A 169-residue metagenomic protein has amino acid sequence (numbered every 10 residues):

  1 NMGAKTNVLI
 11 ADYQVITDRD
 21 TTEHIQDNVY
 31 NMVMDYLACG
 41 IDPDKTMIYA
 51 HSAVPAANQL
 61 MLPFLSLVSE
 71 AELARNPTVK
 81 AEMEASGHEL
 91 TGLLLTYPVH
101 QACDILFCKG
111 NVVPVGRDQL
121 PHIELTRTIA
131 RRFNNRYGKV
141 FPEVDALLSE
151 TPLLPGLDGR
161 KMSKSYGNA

Functional and structural regions predicted by a protein language model:
N1-C103: N-terminal Rossmann-like or analogous alpha/beta NTP/dinucleotide-binding catalytic cores that position adenine
K80-A169: Active-site cores that bind ATP or allylic diphosphates and position pyrophosphate for catalysis
